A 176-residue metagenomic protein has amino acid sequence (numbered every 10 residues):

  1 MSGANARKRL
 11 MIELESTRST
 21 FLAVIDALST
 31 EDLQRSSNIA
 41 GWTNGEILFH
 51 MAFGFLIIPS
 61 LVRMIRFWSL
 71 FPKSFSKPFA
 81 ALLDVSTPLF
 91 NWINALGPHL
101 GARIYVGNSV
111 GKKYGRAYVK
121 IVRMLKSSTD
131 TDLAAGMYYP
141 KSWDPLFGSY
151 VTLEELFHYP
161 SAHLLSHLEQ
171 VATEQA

Functional and structural regions predicted by a protein language model:
M1-R9, I57-A117: Short, helix-capping/interhelical loops that line the mouth of catalytic, cofactor-, or ligand-binding pockets
A4-T30, F49-S60, H158-A162: Alpha-helical bundle segments that constitute or directly flank the non-heme di-iron/ferroxidase center
L14, R18-F21, Y114, Y118-I121 (+1 more regions): Hydrophobic alpha-helical core bundles mediating ligand binding, dimerization, or RNAP-core interactions
D26-S29, K126-T129, A172-Q175: A structural signal for long alpha-helical coiled-coils and helix-turn connectors that form the cytosolic signaling
Q34-F90, T131-A176: Short, contiguous alpha-helical
M124-S127, A134: Active-site acid/base region of carbohydrate-active enzymes
